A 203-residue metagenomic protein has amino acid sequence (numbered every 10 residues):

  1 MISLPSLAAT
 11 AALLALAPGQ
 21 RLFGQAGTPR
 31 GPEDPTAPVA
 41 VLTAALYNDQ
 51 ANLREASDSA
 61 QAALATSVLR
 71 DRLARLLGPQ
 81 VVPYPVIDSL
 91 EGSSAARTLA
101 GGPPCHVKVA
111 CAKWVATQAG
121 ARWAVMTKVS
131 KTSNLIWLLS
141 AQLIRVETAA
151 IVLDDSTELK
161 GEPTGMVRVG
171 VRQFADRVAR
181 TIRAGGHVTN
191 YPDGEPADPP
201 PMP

Functional and structural regions predicted by a protein language model:
M1-A8: Bacterial N-terminal signal peptides that target proteins for export
A8-A17: Bacterial N-terminal signal peptides
F23-A40, L46-D49, R72, L76-P79 (+4 more regions): C-terminal/domain-edge helix-coil "capping" segments
T36-V68: N-terminal targeting signals for Sec/Tat export/insertion, comprising classic cleavable signal peptides
E55-V107: N-terminal segment of the mature soluble domain
G120-R122: Conserved acidic residues
K128: Short secondary-structure boundary segments
